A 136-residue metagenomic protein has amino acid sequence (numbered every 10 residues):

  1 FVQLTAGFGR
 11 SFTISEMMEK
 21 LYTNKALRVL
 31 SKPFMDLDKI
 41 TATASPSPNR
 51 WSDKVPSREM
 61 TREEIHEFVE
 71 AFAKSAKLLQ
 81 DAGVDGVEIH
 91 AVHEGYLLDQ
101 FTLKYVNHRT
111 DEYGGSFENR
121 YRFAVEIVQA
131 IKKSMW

Functional and structural regions predicted by a protein language model:
F1, T102-W136: Alpha-helix-loop-beta-strand connector modules within alpha/beta enzyme cores
L4-T23, E88-G115: Glycine-rich, proline-tolerant flexible connector loops at the mouths of alpha/beta enzymes
T5-L78, A82: Non-globular sequence segments
A44, A91-L98, Q129-K133: Short, functional N-terminal and low-complexity linear motifs
N49, V87-E88: Generic hydrophobic alpha-helical membrane-segment signal
E64, A71, H90-H93, S116-F123: Short, contiguous, pocket-lining structural segments that sit at or immediately flank catalytic/ligand-binding sites
F72-V87, A124-W136: Short amphipathic alpha-helices and their capping/turn segments at secondary-structure boundaries
